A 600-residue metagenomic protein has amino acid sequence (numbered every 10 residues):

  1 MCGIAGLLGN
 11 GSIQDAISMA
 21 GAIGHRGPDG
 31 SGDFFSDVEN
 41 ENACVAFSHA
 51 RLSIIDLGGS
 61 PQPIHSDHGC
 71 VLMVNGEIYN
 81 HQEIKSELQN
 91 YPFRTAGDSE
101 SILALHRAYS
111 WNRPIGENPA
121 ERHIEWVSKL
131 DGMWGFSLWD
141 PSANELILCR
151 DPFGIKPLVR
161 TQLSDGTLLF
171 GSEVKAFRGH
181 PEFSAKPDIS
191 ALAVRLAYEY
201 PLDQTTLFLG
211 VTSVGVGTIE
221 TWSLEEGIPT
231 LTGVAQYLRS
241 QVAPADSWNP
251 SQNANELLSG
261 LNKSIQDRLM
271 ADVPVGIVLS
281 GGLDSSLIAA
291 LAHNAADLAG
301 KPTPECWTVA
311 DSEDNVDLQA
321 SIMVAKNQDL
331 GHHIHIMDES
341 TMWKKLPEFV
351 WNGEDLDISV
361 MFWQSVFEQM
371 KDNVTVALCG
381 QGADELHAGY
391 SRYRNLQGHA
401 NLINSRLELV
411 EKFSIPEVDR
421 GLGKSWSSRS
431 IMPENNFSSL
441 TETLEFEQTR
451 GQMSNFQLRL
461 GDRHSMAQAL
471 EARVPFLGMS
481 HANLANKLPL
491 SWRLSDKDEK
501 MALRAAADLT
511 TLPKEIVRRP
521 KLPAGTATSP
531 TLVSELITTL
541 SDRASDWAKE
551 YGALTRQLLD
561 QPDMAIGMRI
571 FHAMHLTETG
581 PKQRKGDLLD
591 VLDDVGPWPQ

Functional and structural regions predicted by a protein language model:
M1-M73, E77, N118-S240, N262-I265 (+3 more regions): N-terminal glutamine amidotransferase
L8-I13, F35-E41, Q89, A108 (+5 more regions): ATP-dependent adenylate-handling active sites, centered on carboxylate activation for C-N bond formation
A16, V74-D140, V278, S285 (+3 more regions): Short histidine
G27, G76, I102, E220 (+3 more regions): Residue-level signal for inorganic ion chemistry
G30-S31, F93-D98, I115, W126 (+3 more regions): Short, surface-exposed acidic
L88-R94, S110-G116, E125, R178-K186 (+3 more regions): Short, polar/flexible loop-turn hinges at active-site or ligand-entry regions and domain interfaces
E225-G233, H333, T511-E515: Proline-centered turn/helix-capping motifs that create local helix->coil transitions or kinks
